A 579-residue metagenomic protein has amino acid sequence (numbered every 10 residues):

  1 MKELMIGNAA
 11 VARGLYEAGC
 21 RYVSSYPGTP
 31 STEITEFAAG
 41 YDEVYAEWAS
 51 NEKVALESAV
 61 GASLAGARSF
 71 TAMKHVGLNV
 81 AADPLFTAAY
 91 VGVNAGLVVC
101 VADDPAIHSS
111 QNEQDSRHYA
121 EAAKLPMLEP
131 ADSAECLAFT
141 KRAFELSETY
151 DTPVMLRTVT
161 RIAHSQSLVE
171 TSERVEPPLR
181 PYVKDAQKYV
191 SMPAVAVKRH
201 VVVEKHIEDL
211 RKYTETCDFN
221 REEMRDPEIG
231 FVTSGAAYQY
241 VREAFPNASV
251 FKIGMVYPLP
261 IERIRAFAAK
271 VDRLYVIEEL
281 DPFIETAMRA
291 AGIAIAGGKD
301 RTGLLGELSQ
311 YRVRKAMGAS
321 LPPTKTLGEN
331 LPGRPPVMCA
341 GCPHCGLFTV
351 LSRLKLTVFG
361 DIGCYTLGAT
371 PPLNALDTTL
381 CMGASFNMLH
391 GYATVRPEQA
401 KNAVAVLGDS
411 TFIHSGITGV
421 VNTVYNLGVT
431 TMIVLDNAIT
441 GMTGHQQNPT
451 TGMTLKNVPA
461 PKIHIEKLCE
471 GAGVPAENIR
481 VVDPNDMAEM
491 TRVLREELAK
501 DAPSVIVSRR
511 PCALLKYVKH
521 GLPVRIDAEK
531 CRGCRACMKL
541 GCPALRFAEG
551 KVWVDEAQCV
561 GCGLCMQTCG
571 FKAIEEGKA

Functional and structural regions predicted by a protein language model:
M1-N8, A12, P130-M338, P343-H344 (+7 more regions): Flexible, low-complexity linker and terminal segments
M1-S133, R161, M224-R225, F283-E285 (+1 more regions): Thiamine diphosphate
I34-F37, V60, A81-L85, I107-Q114 (+15 more regions): Short acidic, glycine/serine/threonine-rich loops at helix termini
F37-E43, V241-F251, K467-P475: Short helix-loop-beta junction
E43-S50, V91-A102, K184-Q187, L427-A438 (+2 more regions): A glycine-rich helix N-cap at a beta->alpha junction
D104-P153, V159, A186, A194 (+2 more regions): Conserved thiamine diphosphate
S109, A369-V507, Y517-V518: Thiamine diphosphate
